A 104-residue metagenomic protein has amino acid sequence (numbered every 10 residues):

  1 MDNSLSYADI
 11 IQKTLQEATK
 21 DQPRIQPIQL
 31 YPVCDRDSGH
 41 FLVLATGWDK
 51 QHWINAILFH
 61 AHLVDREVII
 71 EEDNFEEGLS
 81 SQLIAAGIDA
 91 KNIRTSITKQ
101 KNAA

Functional and structural regions predicted by a protein language model:
M1-A104: Terminal domain-initiation and capping elements
